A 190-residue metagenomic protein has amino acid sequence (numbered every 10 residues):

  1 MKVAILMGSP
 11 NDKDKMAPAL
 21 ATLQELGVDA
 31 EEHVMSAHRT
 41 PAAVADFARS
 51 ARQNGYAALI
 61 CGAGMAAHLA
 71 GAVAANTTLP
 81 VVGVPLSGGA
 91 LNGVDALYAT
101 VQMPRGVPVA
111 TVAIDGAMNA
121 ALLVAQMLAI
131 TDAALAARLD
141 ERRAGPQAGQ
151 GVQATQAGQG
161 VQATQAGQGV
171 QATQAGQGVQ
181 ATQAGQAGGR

Functional and structural regions predicted by a protein language model:
M1-R39: Glycine-rich phosphate/diphosphate-binding loop of Rossmann-like nucleotide-binding domains
M7-D14, N92-A154, G188-R190: C-terminal binding/interaction regions
D12-M16, P41-V44, A63-A72, L91-V94 (+1 more regions): Short glycine/serine/threonine-rich phosphate/pyrophosphate-binding segments that cradle anionic phosphate groups
A19-L20, A45-A48, A75, N92-P104: Active-site-proximal loop->helix
V28-E32, T78-L79, V101-V109: Glycine/charged-rich beta-loop-alpha catalytic/anionic-binding loops adjacent to active sites
E32-R52: N-terminal beta-loop-helix "entrance" segment that forms/cooperates in small-molecule cofactor or anionic ligand
F47-P85: Glycine-rich phosphate-binding loop
V152-Q186: Long, intrinsically disordered low-complexity tandem-repeat segments
